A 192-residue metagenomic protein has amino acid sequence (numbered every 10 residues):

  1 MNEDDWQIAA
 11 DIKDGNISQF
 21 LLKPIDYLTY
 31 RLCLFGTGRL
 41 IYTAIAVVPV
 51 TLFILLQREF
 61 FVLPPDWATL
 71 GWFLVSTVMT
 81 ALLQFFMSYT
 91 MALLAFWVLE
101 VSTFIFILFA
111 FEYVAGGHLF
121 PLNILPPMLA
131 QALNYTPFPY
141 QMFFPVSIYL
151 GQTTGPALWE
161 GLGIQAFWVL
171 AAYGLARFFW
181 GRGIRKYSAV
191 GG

Functional and structural regions predicted by a protein language model:
M1, W72-S76, P126-Q131, I164: Short alpha-helical transmembrane interface motifs in multi-pass membrane proteins
M1-E3, A81-L93, Y113-L119, G174-G183: Transmembrane alpha-helical segments that form the membrane-embedded catalytic/substrate-channel core of multi-pass
M1-V50: Hydrophobic alpha-helical transmembrane segments of multi-pass membrane transport proteins
D4-Q7, D11, N16, Y89-L93 (+4 more regions): Membrane-spanning helices that line or support transport/gating and their immediate boundary helices in channels
D14, G38, W97-E100, N134-Y135 (+1 more regions): Membrane-interface junctions
R39-V101, I105, P156-F167, A171-G174: Alpha-helical transmembrane segments and their short interhelical loops
L52, F60, M91-Y149: Transmembrane helix segments
Y149-Q152, I164-G192: Junction motif at the cytosolic side of a transmembrane helix
